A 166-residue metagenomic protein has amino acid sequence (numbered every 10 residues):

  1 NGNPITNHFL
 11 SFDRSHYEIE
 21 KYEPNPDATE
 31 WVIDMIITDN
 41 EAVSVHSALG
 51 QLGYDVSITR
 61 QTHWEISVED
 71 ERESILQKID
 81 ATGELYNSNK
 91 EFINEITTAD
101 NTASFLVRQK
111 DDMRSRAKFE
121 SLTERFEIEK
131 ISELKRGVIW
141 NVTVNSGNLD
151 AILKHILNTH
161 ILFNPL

Functional and structural regions predicted by a protein language model:
N1-L166: Non-catalytic terminal accessory/regulatory regions of metabolic enzymes
